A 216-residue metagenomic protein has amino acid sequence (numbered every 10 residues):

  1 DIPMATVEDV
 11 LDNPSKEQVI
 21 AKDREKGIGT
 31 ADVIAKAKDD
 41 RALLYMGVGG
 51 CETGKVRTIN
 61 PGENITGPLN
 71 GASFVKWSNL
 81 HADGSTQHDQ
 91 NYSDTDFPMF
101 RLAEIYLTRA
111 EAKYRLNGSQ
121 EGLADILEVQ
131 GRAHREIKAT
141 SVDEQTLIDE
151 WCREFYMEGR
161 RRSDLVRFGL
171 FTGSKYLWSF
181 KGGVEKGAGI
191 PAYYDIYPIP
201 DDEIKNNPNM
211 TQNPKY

Functional and structural regions predicted by a protein language model:
D1-M4, Y92-M99, K138-Y216: Long, intrinsically disordered, low-complexity segments
D1-R101: Flexible, polar/acidic helix-loop-strand segments at domain edges
P14, G49, V129, E150-E154 (+1 more regions): Alpha-helix boundary/capping residues
D39, L43-L44, D96-V129, E144-E158: Extended, hydrophobic/aromatic-rich amphipathic alpha-helical segments that build helical scaffolds
